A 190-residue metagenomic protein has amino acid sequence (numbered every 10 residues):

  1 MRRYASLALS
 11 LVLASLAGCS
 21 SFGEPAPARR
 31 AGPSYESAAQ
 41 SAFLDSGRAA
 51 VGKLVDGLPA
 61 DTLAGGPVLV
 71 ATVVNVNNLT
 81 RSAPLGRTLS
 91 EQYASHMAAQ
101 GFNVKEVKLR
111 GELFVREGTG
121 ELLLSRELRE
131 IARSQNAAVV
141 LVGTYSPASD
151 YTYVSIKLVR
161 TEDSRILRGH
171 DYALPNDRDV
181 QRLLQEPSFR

Functional and structural regions predicted by a protein language model:
M1-A8: Bacterial N-terminal signal peptides that target proteins for export
S15-G18: C-terminal motif of bacterial Sec signal peptides marking the signal peptidase cleavage site
S20-G65, I131-S134, S146-Y153, K157-R190: C-terminal/domain-edge helix-coil "capping" segments
P33-S41, N75-P84, V115-G118: Second-shell loop/turn segments in exported
S46-A50, L54, L85, L89 (+2 more regions): Stable alpha-helical elements in mature extracytoplasmic
V55-P59, A94-K105: Sec-exported extracytoplasmic/periplasmic mature domains
V68-N75: Short beta-strand segments enriched in small/hydrophobic residues
T88-E91, Q100, K105-V140, A148: Short, solvent-exposed, polar/charged sequence segments at loop or secondary-structure edges
